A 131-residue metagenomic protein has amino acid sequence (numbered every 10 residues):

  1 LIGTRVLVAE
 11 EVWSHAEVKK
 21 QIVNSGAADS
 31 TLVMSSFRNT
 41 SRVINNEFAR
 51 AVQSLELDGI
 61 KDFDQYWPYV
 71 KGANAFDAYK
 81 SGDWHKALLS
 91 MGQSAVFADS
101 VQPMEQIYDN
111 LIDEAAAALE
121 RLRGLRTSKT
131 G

Functional and structural regions predicted by a protein language model:
L1-G131: Conserved active-site-proximal phosphate/metal-binding subdomains
